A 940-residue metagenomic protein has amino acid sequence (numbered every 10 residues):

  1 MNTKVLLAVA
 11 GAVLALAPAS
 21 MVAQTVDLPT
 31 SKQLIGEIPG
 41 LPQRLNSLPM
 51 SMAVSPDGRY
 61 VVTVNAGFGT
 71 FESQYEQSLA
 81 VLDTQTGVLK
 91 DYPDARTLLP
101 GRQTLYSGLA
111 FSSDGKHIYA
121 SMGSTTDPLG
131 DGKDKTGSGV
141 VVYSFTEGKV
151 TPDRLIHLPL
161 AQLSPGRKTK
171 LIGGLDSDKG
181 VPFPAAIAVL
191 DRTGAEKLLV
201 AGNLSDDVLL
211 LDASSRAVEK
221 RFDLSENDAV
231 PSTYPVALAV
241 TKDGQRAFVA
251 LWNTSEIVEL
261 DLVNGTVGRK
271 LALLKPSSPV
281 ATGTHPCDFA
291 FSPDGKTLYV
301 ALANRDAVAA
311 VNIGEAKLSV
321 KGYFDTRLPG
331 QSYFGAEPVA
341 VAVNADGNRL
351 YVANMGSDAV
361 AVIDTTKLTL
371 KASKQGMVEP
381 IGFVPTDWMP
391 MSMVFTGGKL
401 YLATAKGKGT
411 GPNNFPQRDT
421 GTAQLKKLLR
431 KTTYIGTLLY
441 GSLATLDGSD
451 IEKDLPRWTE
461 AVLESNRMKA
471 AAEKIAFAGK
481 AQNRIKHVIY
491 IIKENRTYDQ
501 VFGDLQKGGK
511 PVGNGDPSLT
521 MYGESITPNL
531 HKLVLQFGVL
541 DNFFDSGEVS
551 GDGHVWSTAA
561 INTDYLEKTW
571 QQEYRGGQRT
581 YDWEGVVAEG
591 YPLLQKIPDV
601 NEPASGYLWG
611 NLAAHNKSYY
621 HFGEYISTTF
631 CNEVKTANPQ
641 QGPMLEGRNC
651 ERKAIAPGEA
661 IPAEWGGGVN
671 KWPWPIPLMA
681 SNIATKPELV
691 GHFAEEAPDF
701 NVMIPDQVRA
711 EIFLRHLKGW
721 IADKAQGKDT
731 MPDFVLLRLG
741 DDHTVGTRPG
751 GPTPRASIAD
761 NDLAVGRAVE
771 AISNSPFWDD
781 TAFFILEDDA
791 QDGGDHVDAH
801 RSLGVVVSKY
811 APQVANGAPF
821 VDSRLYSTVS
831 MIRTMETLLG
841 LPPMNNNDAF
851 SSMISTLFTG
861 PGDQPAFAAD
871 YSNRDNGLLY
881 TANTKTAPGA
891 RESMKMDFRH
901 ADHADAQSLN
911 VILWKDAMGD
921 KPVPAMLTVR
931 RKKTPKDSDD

Functional and structural regions predicted by a protein language model:
M1, Q33-L34, S55-G58, L99 (+8 more regions): Intervening/peripheral non-core polypeptide segments
M1-A8: Bacterial N-terminal signal peptides that target proteins for export
G11-I475: Predominantly soluble domains enriched in secretory-pathway, periplasmic, or organellar proteins
L439, K453-D940: N-terminal pro-sequences and low-complexity stem/linker regions of secreted or lumenal proteins
